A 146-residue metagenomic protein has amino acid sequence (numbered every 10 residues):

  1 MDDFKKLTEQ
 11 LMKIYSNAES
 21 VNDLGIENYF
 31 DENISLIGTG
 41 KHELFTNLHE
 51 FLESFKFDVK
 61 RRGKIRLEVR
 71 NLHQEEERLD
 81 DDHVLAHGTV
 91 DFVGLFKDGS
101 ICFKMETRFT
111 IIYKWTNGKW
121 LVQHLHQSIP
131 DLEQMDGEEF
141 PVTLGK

Functional and structural regions predicted by a protein language model:
M1-E32, V142-K146: Short, low-complexity N-terminal intrinsically disordered segments enriched in polar/charged residues
D2, D23-D82, T89: A solvent-exposed, acidic/Ser-Thr-rich amphipathic alpha-helical stretch
I37, V93-K97, K114: A generic structural motif
F45, G94-L95, P130-Q134: A short local loop/turn or secondary-structure capping micro-motif enriched for an aromatic residue
R61, V93-F103: Short, cysteine-centered beta-strand-loop-beta hairpins and adjacent loop/turn segments enriched in charged/polar
V69-E77, V90-F92, T107-K114, Q127: Hydrophobic/aromatic beta-strand elements that line small-molecule binding cavities or substrate pockets in beta-rich
E76-L85, Y113-L121: A short, structured loop/turn motif at beta-sheet edges
E106-G137: Short beta-strand edge/turn micro-motifs at domain boundaries
